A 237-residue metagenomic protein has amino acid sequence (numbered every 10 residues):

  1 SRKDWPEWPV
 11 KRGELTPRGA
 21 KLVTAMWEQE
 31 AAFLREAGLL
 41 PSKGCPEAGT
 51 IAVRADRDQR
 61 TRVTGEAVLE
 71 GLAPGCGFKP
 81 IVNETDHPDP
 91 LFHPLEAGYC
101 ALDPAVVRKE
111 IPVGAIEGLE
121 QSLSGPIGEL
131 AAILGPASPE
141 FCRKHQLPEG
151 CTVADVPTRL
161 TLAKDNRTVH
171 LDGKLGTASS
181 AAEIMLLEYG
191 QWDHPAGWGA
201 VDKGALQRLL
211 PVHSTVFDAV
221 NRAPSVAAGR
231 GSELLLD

Functional and structural regions predicted by a protein language model:
S1-A52, D56-D237: Signature for phosphate-centric chemistry
